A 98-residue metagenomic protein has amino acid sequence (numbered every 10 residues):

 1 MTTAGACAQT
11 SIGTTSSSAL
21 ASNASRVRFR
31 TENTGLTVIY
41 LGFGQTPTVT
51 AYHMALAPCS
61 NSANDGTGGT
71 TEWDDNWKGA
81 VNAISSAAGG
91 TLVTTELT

Functional and structural regions predicted by a protein language model:
M1-A24, V49-T50, G66, A88: Surface-exposed ligand/attachment interfaces on beta-rich extracellular proteins
T15-Q45: Beta-rich globular "head" domains
L20-A21, L56-K78: Beta-sandwich interaction modules
V27-F29, W73-G90: Noncatalytic modules at the cell exterior or secretory-pathway interfaces, chiefly beta-strand-rich lectin/adhesion
G35-A55, V93-T94: Short, surface-exposed beta-strand/strand-loop-strand elements in extracellular ectodomains
G44, A57-C59, S85: Short stretches within intrinsically disordered, low-complexity N-terminal or propeptide regions
G89-T98: Exposed low-complexity, polar/acidic, P/S/T/G-rich flexible segments that act as propeptides, protease-susceptible
